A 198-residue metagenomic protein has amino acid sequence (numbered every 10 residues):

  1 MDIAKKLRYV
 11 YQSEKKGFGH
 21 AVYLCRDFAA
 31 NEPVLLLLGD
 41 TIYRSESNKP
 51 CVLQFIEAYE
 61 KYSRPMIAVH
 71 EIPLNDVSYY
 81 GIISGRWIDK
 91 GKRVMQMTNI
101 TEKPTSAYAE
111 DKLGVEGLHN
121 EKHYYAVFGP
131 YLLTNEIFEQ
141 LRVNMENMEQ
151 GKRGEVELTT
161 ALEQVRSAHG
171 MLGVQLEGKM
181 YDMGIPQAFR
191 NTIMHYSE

Functional and structural regions predicted by a protein language model:
M1-I88, R142: Conserved beta-loop-beta/alpha segment of the NTase-like Rossmann-fold superfamily that binds/positions NTPs
L35, Y43, K49, I56-E60 (+3 more regions): Catalytic-core segments of class I nucleotidyltransferases/pyrophosphorylases that form NMP-activated intermediates
D76, M180-D182: Flexible loop/turn segments at secondary-structure boundaries
